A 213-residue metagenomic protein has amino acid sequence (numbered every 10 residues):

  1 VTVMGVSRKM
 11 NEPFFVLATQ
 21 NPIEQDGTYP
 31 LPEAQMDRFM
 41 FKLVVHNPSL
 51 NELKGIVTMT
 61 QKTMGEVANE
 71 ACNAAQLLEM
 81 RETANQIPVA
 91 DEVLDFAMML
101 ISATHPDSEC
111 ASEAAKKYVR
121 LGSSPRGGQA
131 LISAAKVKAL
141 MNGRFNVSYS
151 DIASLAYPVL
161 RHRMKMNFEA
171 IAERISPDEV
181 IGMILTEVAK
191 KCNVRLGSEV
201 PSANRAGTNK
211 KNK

Functional and structural regions predicted by a protein language model:
V1-Q86, K136-K138: Canonical AAA+ ATPase core
T2, E24-G27, V44, T58-Q61 (+7 more regions): Signal for well-folded cores of large energy- and translation-related assemblies
Y29-P30, N47, P88, N146 (+1 more regions): Ordered, soluble secondary-structure elements with a strong preference for glycine-centered loop motifs and nearby
E33, E70-Q76, F96, I101-S102 (+1 more regions): A broadly tuned preference for mixed-charge, low-complexity surface segments
N51, T58-V147: AAA+ P-loop NTPase domains with strong preference for DNA replication initiators and clamp-loader complexes
D107-K213: C-terminal engagement/docking regions of AAA+ P-loop ATPases
